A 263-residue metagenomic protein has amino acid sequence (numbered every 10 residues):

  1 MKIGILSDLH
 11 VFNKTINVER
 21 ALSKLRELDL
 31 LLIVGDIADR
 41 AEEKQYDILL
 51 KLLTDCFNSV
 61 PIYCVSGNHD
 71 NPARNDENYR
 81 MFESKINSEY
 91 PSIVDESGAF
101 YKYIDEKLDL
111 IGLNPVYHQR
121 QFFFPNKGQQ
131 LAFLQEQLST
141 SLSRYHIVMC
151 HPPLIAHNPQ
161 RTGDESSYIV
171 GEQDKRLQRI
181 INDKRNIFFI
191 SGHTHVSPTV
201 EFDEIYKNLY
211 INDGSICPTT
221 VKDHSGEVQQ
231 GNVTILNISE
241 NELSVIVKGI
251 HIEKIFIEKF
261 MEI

Functional and structural regions predicted by a protein language model:
M1-D55, S143: N-terminal active-site segment of His-dependent metallophosphoesterases
I5-S7, L31-D36, P61-N68, L113-N114 (+3 more regions): Active-site neighborhood of phospho(di)ester-bond hydrolases with catalytic His/Asp-centered motifs
H10-N13, R80-Y90, E165, E172: Class I (Rossmann-like) S-adenosyl-L-methionine-dependent methyltransferase catalytic domain, capturing the SAM-binding
F12-I16, D39-E43, S66-D76, H118-F122 (+3 more regions): Active-site environment of divalent metal-dependent phosphoester hydrolases
K14-V18, Y46, K127-L131, V170-G171: A conditional alpha-helix N-cap/helix-loop micro-motif detector
I48-T140, R176-N182, E204-P218, K222-D223 (+1 more regions): Extended active-site neighborhood of metal-dependent phosphoesterases/phosphodiesterases
Y117-Q119, F123-P125, S141-I187: Active-site-proximal segments of metal-dependent phosphoesterases and phosphodiesterases across multiple
N237-I263: A short C-terminal boundary segment appended to hydrolase-like catalytic domains
